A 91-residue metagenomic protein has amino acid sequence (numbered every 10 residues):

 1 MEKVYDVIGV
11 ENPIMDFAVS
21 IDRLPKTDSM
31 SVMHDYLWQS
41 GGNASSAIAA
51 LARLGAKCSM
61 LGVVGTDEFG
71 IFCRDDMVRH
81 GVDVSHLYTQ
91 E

Functional and structural regions predicted by a protein language model:
M1-V63, E68-F72, V78-V82: Glycine-rich phosphate/adenosyl-contacting loop at the front of the ribokinase-like
L87-E91: Gly/Ser-rich phosphate-binding catalytic loop and adjacent alpha/beta segment that cradle a phosphoryl group at enzyme
